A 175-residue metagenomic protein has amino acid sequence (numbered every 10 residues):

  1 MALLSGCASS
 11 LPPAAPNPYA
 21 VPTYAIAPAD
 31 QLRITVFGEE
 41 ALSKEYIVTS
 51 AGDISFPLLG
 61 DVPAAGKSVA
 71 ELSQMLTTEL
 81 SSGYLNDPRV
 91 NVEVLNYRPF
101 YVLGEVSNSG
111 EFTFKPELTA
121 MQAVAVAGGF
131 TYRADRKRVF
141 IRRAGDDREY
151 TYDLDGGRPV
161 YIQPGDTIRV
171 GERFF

Functional and structural regions predicted by a protein language model:
M1-S5: Sec-dependent bacterial lipoprotein signal peptides
C7-F175: Ser/Thr/Pro/Gly-biased, low-complexity, turn-/loop-rich segments that often occur immediately after N-terminal
